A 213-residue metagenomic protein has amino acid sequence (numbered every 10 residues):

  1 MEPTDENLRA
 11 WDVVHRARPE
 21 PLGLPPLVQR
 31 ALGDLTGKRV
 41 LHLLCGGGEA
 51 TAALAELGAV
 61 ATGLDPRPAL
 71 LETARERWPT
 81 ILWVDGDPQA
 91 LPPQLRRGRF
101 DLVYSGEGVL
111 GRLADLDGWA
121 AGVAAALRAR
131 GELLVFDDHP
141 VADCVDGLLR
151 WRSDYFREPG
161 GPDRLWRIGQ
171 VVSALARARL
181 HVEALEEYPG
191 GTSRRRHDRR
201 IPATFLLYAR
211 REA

Functional and structural regions predicted by a protein language model:
M1-T36, E49-A53, L70-T73, P189: Conserved class I S-adenosyl-L-methionine
L41-L91: Class I SAM-dependent methyltransferase SAM/SAH-binding core
P93-V103: A short acidic, Gly/Pro-enriched loop at the edge of an enzyme's catalytic core that lines a small-molecule cofactor
D101-D117: A short SAM/SAH-binding and catalytic strip from SAM-dependent methyltransferases
D117-E132: A short glycine-rich, Lys/Arg-flanked "PGG" loop and its adjoining helix->strand segment in the class I
E132-G160: Conserved class I S-adenosyl-L-methionine
P162-L185: Short alpha-helix
A178-L180, R195-A213: Core SAM-dependent methyltransferase catalytic element
